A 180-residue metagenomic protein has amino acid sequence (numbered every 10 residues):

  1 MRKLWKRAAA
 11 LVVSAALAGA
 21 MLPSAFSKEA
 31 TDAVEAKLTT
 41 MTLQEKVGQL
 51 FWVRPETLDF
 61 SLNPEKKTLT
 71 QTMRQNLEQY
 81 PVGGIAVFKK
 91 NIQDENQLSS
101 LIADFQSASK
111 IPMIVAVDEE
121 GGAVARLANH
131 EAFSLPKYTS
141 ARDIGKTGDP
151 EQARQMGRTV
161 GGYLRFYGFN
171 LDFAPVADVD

Functional and structural regions predicted by a protein language model:
M1-V12: Bacterial N-terminal signal peptides that target proteins for export
V12-A20, D118: Bacterial N-terminal signal peptides
G19-A36: Sec-dependent signal peptide cleavage junction
T31, E35, Q44-K66: N-terminal glycine-rich anion-binding loop in soluble enzyme alpha/beta folds
V34, T72-M73, V160: Residues within well-ordered alpha-helices
E56-K66, N76-D180: Enzymes and membrane/adaptor proteins characterized by extended Gly/Ser/Thr/Asp/Glu-rich, aromatic-dotted
